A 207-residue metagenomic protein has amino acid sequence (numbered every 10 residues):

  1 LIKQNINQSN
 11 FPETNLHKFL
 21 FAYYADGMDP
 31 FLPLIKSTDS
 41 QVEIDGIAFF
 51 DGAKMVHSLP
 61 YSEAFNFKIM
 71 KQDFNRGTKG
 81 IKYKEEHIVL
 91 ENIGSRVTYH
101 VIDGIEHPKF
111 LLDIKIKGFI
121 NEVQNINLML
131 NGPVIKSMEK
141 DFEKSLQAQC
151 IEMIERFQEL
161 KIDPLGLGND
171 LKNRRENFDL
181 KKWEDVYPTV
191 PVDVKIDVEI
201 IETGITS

Functional and structural regions predicted by a protein language model:
L1-S207: Membrane-proximal alpha-helical signals and transmembrane carboxylates
